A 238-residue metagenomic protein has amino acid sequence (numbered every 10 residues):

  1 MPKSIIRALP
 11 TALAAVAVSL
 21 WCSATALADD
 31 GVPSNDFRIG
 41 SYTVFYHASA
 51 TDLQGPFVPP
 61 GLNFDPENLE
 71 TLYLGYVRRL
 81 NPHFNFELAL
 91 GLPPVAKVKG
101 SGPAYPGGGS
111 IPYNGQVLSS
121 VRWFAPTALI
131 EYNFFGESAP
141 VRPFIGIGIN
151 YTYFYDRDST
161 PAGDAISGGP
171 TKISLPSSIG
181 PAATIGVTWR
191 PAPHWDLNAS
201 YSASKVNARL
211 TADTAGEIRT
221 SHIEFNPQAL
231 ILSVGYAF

Functional and structural regions predicted by a protein language model:
M1-P33: Cleavable N-terminal export/targeting peptides
L27-Y76, G235-A237: Short glycine/proline- and aromatic-enriched beta-strand/turn motifs that initiate or cap beta-hairpins
D29-D30, T43-F45, G75-P161, F225-F238: Gram-negative (and chloroplast) outer-membrane scaffold detector with strong preference for beta-barrel transmembrane
N35-F37, E70-L74, F124-A128, I179-I185 (+1 more regions): Hydrophobic, lipid-facing positions within transmembrane beta-strands of outer-membrane proteins
S49-P56, V98-Y105, Y155-I166, R209-E217: Outer-membrane beta-barrel translocator domains and adjoining extracellular loop/strand segments of Gram-negative
F57-L62, I111-S119, I166-I173, G216-H222: Extracellular loop and loop/strand-boundary signature of outer-membrane beta-barrel proteins
F64-E70, L118-A125, I173-G180, H222-N226: Short sequence motifs at beta-strands and strand-loop junctions characteristic of Gram-negative outer-membrane
V95-K99, G109, P191-F238: Predominantly the C-terminal beta-signal and adjacent terminal strand-loop region of outer-membrane beta-barrel
